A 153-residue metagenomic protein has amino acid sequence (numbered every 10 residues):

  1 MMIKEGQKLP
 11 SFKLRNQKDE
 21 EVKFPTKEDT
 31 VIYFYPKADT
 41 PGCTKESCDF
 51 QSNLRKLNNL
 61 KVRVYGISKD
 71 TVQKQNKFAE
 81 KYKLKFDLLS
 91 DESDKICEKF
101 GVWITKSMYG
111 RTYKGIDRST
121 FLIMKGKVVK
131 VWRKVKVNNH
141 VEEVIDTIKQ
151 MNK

Functional and structural regions predicted by a protein language model:
M1-K153: Chalcogenol-based redox active-site neighborhoods
